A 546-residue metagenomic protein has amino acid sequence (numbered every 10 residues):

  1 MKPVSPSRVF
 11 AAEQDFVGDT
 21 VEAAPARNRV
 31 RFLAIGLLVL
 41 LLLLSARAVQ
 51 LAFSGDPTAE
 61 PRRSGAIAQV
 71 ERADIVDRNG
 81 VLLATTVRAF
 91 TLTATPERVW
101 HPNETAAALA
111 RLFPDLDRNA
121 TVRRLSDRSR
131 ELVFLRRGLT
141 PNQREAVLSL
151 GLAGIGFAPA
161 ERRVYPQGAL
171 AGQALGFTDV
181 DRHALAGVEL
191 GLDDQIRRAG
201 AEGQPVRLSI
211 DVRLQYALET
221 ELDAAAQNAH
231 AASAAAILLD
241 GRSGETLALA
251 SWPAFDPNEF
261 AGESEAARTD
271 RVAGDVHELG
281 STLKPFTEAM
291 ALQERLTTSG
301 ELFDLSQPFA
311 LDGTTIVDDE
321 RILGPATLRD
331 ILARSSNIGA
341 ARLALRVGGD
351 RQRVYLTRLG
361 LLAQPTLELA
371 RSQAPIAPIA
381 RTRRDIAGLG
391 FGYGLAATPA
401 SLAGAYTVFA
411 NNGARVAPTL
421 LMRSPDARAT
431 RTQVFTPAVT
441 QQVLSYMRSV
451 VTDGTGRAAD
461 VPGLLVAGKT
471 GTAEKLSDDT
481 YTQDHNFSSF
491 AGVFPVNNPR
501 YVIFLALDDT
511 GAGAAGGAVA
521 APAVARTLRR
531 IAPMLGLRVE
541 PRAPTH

Functional and structural regions predicted by a protein language model:
K2-R8, D15, L44, T93-R98 (+4 more regions): Small/polar-residue-rich segments within soluble enzyme cores
A11, V17, A236, D240-S281 (+4 more regions): Beta-lactam-recognizing serine transpeptidase/beta-lactamase-like catalytic domain environment
D15-P25: Cytosolic juxtamembrane amphipathic/interface segments immediately preceding and feeding into a transmembrane helix
A24-G55: Hydrophobic alpha-helical transmembrane signal-anchor segments
S45, F53-E71, L214-A229: Short, basic/aromatic recognition patches
A68, I75-T85, L218, A236-A248: Short, glycine-anchored, charge-dense loop/turn motifs used at functional sites
V70, T86-T91, F177-D181, A248-D256: Short beta->alpha transition motifs characteristic of CBS
L132, I196-A234: Conserved, well-ordered alpha-helix/loop/beta-strand core segments that scaffold catalytic motifs
